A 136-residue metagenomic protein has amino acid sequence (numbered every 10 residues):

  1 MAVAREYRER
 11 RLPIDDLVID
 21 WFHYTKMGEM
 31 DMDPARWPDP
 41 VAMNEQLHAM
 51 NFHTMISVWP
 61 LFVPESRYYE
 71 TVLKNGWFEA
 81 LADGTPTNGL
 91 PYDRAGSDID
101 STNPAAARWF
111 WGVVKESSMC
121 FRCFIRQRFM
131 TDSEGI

Functional and structural regions predicted by a protein language model:
M1-I136: Catalytic-domain carbohydrate-binding cleft regions of carbohydrate-active enzymes
